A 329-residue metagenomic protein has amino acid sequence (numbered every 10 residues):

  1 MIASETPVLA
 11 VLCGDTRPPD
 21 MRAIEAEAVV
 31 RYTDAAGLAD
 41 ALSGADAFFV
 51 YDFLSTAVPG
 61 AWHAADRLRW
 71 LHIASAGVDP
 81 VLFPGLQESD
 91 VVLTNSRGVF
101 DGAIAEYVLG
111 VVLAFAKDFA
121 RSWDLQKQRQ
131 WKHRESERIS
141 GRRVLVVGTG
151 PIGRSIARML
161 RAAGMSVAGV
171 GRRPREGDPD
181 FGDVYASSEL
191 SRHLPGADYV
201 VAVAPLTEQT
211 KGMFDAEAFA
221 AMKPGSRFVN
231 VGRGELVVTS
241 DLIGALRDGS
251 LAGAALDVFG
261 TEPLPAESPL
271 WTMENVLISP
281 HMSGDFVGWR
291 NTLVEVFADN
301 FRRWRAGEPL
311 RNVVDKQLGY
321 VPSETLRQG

Functional and structural regions predicted by a protein language model:
M1-V92: An N-terminal-biased, well-structured beta-alpha scaffold segment characteristic of Rossmann-like dinucleotide-binding
A41-S43, W62-A65, I139, H193-P195 (+2 more regions): A short, aliphatic-rich alpha-helical micro-motif
E88-R143, A162-A163, L310-V313: Phosphate-binding beta-alpha-beta segment of Rossmann-like dinucleotide-binding domains, i.e., the NAD(P)
L93, G225, V231-G329: Rossmann-like dinucleotide-binding domain for NAD(H)/NADP(H)
T149-G150: Glycine-rich Rossmann-fold phosphate-binding loop(s) that bind the pyrophosphate of adenine dinucleotide cofactors
G153-R154: N-terminal Rossmann-fold NAD(P) dinucleotide-binding loop
A162-D180: NAD(P)-binding Rossmann-fold cofactor-contacting core
P174-P269: Rossmann-like adenosine-cofactor binding region
